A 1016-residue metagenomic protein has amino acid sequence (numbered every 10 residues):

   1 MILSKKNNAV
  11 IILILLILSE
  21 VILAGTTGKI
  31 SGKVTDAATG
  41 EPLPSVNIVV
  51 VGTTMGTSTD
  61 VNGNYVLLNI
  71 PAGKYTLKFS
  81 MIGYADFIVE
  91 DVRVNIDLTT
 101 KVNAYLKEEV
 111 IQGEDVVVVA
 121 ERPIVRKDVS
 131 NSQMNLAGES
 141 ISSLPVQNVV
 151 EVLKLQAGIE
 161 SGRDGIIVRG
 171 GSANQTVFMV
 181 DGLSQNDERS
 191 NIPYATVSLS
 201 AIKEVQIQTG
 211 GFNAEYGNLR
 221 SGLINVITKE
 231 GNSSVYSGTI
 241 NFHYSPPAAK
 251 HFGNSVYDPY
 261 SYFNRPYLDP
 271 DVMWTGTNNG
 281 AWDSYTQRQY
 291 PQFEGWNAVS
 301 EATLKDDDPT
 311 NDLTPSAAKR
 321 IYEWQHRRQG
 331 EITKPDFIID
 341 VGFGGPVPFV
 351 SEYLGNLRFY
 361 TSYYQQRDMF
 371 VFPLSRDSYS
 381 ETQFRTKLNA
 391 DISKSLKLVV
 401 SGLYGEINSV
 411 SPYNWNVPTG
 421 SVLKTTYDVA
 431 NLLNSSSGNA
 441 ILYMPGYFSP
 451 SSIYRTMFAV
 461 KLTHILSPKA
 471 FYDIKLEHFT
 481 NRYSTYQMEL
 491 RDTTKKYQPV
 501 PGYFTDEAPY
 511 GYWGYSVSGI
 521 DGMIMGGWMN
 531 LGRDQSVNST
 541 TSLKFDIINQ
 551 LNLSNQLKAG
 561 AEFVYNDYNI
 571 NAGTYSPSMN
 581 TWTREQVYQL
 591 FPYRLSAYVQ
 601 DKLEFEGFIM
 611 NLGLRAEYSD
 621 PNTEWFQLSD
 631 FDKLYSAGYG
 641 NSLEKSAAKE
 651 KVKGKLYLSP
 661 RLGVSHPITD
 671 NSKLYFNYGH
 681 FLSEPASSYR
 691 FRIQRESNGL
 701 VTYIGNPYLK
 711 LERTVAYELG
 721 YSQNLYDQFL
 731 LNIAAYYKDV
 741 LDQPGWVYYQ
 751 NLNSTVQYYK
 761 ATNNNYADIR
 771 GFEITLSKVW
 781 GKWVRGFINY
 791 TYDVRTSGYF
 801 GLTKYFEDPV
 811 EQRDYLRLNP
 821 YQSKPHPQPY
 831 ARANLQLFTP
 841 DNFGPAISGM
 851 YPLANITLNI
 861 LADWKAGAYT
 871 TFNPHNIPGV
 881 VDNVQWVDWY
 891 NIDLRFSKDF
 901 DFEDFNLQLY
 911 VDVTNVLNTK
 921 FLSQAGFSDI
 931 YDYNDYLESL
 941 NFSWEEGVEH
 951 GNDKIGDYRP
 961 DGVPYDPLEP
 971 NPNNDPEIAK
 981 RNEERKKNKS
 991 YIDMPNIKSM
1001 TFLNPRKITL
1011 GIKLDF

Functional and structural regions predicted by a protein language model:
L23-V119, I124: Periplasm-facing N-terminal accessory domains of Gram-negative outer-membrane beta-barrel systems
A85, E90-K101, E114-E230, W324-R327 (+2 more regions): Periplasmic N-terminal accessory/gating domains of Gram-negative outer-membrane beta-barrel systems
A249, G253, G786, Y851-H875 (+1 more regions): C-terminal beta-signal and adjacent terminal beta-strands/loops of Gram-negative outer-membrane beta-barrel proteins
Y267, Q289-E323, S411-F448, M488-L531 (+7 more regions): Solvent-exposed loop segments that connect transmembrane elements
F293, Y322-P418, L423, S449-Y472 (+1 more regions): Transmembrane beta-barrel wall of Gram-negative outer-membrane proteins
D473-E477, P667, K673-Y675, G679 (+4 more regions): Membrane-embedded beta-barrel scaffold of Gram-negative outer-membrane proteins
G527-N530, D534, S542, S554-N671 (+1 more regions): Signature of Gram-negative outer-membrane beta-barrel scaffolds
Y736-D739, V756-Y869: Gram-negative outer-membrane beta-barrel transporters
